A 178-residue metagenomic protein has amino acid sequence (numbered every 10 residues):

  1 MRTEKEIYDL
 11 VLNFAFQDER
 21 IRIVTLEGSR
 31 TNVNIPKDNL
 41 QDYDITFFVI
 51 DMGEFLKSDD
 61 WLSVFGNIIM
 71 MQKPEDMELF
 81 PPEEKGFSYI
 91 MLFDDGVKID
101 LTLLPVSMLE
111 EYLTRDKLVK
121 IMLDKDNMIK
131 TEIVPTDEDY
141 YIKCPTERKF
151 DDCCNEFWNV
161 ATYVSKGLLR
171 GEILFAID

Functional and structural regions predicted by a protein language model:
M1-E19, E27-D38, T46-T102: Metal-dependent nucleotidyltransferase catalytic core
V24: Extreme N-terminal "head/tail" segments of very large remodeling/mechanoenzyme assemblies
P36-N39, L113-R115: Short aromatic-enriched loop/helix-cap "lid" or pocket-rim segments at secondary-structure transitions that line
F65-D178: Conserved NTP/Mg2+-binding pocket subregion across the NTase superfamily
